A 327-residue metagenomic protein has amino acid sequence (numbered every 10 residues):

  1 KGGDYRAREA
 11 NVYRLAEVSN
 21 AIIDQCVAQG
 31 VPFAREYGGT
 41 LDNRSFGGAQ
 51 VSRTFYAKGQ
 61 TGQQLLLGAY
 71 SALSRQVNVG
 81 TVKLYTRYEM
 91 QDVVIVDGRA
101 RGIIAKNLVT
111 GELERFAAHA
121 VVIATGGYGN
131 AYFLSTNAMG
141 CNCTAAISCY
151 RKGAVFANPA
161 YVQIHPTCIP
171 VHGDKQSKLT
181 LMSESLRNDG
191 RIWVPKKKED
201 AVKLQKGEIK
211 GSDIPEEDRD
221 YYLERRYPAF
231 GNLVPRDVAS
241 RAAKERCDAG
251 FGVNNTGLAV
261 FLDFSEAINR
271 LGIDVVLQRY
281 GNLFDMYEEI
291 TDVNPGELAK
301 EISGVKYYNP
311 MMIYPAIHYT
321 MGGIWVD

Functional and structural regions predicted by a protein language model:
K1-L15: Glycine-rich active-site loop/strand segments that organize a redox cofactor
N20, A28-Q91, V96, N158-D327: Mobile, glycine/GP-rich and aromatic-enriched active-site lid/loop segments adjacent to catalytic centers
I104-K106: Short beta-strand segments that buttress and anchor functional surface loops
V109-A120: Core beta-strand elements of the Rossmann-like FAD/NAD(P) dinucleotide-binding domain in flavoenzyme oxidoreductases
A120-G126, I324-D327: Short FAD-binding loop at a beta-strand-to-alpha-helix junction that anchors the flavin cofactor in diverse
I123-N137: Flavin (primarily FAD) binding-site architecture
N137-C143: A glycine- and small-aliphatic-rich helix-loop capping segment at beta-alpha/alpha-beta transitions that lines
C149: Acidic, metal-coordinating catalytic segment for phosphate/diphosphate chemistry, firing primarily on the Nudix
